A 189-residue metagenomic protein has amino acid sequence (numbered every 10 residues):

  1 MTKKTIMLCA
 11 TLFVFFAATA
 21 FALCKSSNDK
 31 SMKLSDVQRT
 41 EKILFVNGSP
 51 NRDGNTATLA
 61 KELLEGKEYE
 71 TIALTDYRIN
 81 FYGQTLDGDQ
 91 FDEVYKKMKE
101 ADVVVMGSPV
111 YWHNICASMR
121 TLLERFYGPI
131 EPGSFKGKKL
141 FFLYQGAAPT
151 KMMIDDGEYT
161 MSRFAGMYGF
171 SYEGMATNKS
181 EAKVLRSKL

Functional and structural regions predicted by a protein language model:
T2, A10, A18-E131, S162 (+1 more regions): N-terminal beta1-alpha1-beta2 submodule of the flavodoxin-like/Rossmannoid cofactor-binding fold
M7-F13: Hydrophobic H-region at the start of alpha-helical membrane spans
K136-G174: Short, glycine-/small-residue-rich phosphate/pyrophosphate-handling segment
